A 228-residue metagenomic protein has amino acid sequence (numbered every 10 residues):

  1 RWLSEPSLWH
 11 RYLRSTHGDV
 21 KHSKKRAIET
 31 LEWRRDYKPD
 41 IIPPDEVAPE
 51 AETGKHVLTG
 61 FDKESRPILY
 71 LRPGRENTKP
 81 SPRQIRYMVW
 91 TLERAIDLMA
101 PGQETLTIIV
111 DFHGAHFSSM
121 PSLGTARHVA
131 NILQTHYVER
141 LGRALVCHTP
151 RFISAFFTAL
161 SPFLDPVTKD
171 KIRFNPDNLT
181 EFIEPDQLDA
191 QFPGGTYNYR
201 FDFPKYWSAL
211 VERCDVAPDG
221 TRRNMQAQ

Functional and structural regions predicted by a protein language model:
R1-Q228: Basic, amphipathic alpha-helical/coil surface patches used to engage anionic, phosphate-bearing ligands and membranes
